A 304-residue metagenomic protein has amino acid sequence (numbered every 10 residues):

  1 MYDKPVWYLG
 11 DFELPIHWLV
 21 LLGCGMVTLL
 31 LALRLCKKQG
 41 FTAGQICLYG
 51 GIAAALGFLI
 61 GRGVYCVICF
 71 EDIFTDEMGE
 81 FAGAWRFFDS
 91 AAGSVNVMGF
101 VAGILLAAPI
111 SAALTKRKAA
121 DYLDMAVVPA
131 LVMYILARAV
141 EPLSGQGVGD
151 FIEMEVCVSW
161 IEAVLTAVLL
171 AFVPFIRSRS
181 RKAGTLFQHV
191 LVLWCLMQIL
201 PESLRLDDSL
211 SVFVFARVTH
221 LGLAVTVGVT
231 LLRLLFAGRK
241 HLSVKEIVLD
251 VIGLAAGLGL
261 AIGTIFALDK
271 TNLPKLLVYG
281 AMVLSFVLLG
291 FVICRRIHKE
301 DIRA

Functional and structural regions predicted by a protein language model:
M1-A304: Hydrophobic, membrane-interfacing alpha helices
